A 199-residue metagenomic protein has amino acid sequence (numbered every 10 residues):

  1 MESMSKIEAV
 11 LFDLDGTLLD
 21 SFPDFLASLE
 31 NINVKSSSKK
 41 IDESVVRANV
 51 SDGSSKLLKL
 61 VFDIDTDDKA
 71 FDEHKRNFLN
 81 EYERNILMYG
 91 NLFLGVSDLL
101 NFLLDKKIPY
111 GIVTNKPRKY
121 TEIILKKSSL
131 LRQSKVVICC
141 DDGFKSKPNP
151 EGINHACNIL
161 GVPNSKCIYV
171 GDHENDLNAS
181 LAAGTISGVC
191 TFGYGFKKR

Functional and structural regions predicted by a protein language model:
S5-L14, L18-D98, F102, K106 (+1 more regions): N-terminal helical cap/lid subdomain that shapes the substrate entry/recognition surface in HAD-like hydrolases
L11-D13, V113, V170: Generic enzyme active-site microenvironment
L18, F25, Y120-T121, G152 (+2 more regions): Conserved short alpha-helix immediately C-terminal to the canonical SAM/SAH-binding motif I of Rossmann-like
V34-S36, L57-D65, Y89, S97 (+3 more regions): Substrate-recognition/cap helix-loop segment adjacent to the acidic, metal-dependent catalytic center of Asp-based
K39, P109, I186: Residue-level detector of anion-binding/catalytic polar loops
I41-V45, K69-A70, R132-V136, N164-I168: Short acidic capping loops at alpha-helix termini that bridge into adjacent secondary structure
I168-R199: Acidic, Mg2+-coordinating phosphoryl-transfer loop and its flanking beta/alpha structural elements, shared across
